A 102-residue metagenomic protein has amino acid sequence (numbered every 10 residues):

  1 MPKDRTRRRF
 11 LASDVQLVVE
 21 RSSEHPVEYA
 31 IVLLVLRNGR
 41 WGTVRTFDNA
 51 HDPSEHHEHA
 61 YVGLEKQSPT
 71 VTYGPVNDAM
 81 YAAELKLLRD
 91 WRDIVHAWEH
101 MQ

Functional and structural regions predicted by a protein language model:
M1-N38, G42: Negatively charged, low-complexity tracts enriched in Asp/Glu with abundant Ser/Thr
D4-R5, L17, H56-H59, L85: Intrinsic disorder/low-complexity segments enriched in polar/small residues
A12, A30, A50, A60 (+2 more regions): A sequence-composition feature that detects small, non-aromatic residues
E20, Y29, W41, H57 (+3 more regions): Generic marker of "main functional regions" within proteins
E28-S68: A short, structured beta-strand/loop element
L64-Q102: Acidic, low-complexity intrinsically disordered segments
